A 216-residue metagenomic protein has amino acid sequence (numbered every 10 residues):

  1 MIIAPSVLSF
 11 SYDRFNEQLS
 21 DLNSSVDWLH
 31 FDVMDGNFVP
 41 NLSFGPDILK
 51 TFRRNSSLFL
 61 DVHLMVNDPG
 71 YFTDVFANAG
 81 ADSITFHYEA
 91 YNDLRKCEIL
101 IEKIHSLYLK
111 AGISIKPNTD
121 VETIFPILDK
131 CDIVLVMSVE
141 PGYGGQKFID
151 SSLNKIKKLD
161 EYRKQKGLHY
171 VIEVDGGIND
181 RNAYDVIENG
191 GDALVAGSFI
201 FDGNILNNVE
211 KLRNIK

Functional and structural regions predicted by a protein language model:
I3-S6, L29-F31, L60-L64, I84-F86 (+4 more regions): Hydrophobic faces of well-ordered beta-strands that scaffold small-molecule active sites in alpha/beta enzyme cores
F15, L22, D32, F76 (+6 more regions): Conserved, mostly hydrophobic/aromatic
E17-L22, G70-N78, T119-K130, I178-A193: Catalytic cores of alpha/beta
H30-K103: N-terminal active-site wall of soluble small-molecule enzyme domains
D35-S43, D47, P117, F125-K157 (+2 more regions): Glycine/Thr-rich beta-alpha phosphate-binding loop at enzyme active sites
L42-V62, K103-G112, S152-I172, G176 (+1 more regions): Alpha-helix-loop-beta-strand connector modules within alpha/beta enzyme cores
I84-N92, L135-G145, N189-V209: Glycine-rich phosphate-binding active-site loops on the catalytic face of alpha/beta enzymes
L100, K155, I187, F199-K216: C-terminal helical cap(s) of enzyme catalytic domains, especially alpha/beta-barrels
